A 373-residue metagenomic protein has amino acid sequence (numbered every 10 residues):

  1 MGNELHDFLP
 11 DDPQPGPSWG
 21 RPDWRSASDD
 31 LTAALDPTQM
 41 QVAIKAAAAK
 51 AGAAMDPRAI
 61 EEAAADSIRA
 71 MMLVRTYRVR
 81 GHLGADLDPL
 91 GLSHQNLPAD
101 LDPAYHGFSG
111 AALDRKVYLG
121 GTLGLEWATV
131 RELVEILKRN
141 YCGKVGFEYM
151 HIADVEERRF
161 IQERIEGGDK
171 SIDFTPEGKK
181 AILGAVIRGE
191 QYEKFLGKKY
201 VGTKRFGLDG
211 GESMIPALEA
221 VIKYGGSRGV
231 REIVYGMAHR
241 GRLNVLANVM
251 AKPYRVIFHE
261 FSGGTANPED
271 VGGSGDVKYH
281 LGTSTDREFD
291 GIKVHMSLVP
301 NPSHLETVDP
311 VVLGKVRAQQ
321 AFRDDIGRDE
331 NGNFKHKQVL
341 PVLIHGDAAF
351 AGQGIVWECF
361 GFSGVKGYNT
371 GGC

Functional and structural regions predicted by a protein language model:
G2-M214, V230: Extended, charge-enriched "interface" segments that sit outside catalytic cores
I60, D66, V221, E330-G332: Hydrophobic alpha-helical segments, principally membrane-spanning helices and signal/leader peptides
R69-H94, V221, G225-V245, P341-A348: Amphipathic alpha-helical packing elements
A70-M71, V134, M214-I222, V308 (+2 more regions): Short, hydrophobic/amphipathic alpha-helical packing segments that form internal helix faces or helix-helix interfaces
V74-R78, L137-V145, I165-D169, I187-E190 (+5 more regions): Structural signal for hydrophobic packing residues in well-ordered secondary-structure cores of soluble enzyme domains
L101, L113, L133, L137-Y141 (+8 more regions): Generic structural hydrophobic/aromatic packing signal, biased to beta-strands
F195-R255: Active-site pocket-lining segments that scaffold enzyme catalytic pockets across diverse folds
V234-C373: Cofactor-binding active-site loop characterized by glycine-rich and histidine/acidic residues
